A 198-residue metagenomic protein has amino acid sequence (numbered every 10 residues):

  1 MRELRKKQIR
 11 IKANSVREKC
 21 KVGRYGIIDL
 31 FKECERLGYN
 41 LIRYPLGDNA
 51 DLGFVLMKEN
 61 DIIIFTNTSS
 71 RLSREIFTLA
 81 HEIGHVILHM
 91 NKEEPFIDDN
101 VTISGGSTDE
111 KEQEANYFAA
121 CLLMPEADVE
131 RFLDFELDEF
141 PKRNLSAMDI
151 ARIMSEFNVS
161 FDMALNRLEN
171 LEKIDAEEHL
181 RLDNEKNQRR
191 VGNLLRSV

Functional and structural regions predicted by a protein language model:
M1-V198: Active-site hotspot residues in diverse enzymes, especially metal/ion-binding acidic/histidine motifs
